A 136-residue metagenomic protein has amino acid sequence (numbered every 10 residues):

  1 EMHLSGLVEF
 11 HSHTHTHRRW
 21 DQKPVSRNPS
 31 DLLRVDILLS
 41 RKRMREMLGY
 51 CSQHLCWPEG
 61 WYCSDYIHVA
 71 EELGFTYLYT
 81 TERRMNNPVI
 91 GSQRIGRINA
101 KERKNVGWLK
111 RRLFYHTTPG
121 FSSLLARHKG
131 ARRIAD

Functional and structural regions predicted by a protein language model:
E1-H15, I67-D136: Active-site-adjacent pocket scaffolds in enzyme catalytic domains
E1-W61, I95: Metal-dependent polysaccharide deacetylase catalytic core of the NodB/CE4 family, i.e., the active-site-bearing domain
D21-Q22, S64, V89-I90: Short Asp/Glu-rich motifs
P29-L38, C63-Y79: Short, electropositive alpha-helical surface patch
